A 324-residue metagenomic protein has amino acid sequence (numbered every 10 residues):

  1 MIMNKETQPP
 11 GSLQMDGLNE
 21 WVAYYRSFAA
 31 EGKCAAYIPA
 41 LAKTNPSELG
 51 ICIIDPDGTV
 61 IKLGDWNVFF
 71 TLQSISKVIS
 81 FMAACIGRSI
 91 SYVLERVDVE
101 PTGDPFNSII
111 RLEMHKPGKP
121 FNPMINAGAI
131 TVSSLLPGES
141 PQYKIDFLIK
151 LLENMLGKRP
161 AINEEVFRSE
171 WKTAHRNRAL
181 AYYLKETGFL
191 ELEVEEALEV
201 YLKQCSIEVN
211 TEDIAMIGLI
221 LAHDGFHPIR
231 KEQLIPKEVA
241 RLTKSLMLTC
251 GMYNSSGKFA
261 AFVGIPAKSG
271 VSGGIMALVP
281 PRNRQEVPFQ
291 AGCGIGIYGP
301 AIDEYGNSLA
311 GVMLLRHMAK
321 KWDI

Functional and structural regions predicted by a protein language model:
I2-A30, A84-Q204: Active-site-adjacent helix/loop patches that line small-molecule binding or acyl-intermediate pockets
I2-Q14, N19, S27-N45, T71-A83 (+2 more regions): Non-catalytic interaction/Regulatory regions outside core domains
R26-L63, M276-A277: A short, well-structured edge-of-sheet supersecondary motif
L41-T44, F121, K172, G264-K268: Short Gly/Pro-enriched turn/cap motifs at secondary-structure boundaries
G58, T71-L94, I217, I295: Active-site SXXK
N67-F69: A short acidic/small-residue loop/turn micro-motif
Q142, Y182-T243, D303-S308: Penicillin-binding protein/beta-lactamase superfamily catalytic region
D224-S256, A260-I324: Structured C-terminal helix/loop/strand segments within mature extracytoplasmic catalytic/sensor domains
